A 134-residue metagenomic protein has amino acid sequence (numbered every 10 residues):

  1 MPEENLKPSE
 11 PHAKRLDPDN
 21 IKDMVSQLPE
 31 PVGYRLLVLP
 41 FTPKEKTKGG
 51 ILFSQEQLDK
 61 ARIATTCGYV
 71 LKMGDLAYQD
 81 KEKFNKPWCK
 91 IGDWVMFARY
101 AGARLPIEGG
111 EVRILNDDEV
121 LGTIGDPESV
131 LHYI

Functional and structural regions predicted by a protein language model:
P2-I134: Compact, glycine-rich, soluble single-domain proteins
